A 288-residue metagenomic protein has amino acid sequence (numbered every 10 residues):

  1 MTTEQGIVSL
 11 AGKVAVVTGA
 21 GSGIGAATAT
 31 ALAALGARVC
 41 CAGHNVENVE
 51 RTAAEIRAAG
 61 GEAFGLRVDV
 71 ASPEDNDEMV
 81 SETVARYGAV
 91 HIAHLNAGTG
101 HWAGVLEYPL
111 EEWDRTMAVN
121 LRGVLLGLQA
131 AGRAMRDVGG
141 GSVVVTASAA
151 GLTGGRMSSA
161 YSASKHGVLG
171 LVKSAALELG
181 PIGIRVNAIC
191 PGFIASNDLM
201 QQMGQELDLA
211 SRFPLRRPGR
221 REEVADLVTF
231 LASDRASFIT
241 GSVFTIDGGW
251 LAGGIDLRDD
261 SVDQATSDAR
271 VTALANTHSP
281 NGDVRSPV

Functional and structural regions predicted by a protein language model:
V14, G21-G23: Conserved glycine-rich cofactor-binding loop
A37-R51: Conserved glycine-rich Rossmann-like NAD(P)H-binding loop of the short-chain dehydrogenase/reductase
G104-V105, E112-D114, L209: Substrate-binding pocket helix/loop in short-chain dehydrogenase/reductase
L128, S164, V172: Active-site helix of classical SDR
R133, L177-E178, S237: Alpha-helical segment proximal to the catalytic Tyr-Lys
S148: Residue(s) in the substrate-gating loop at a strand-loop-helix junction that position the organic substrate next
A188, G204, D208-I239, I246-G248 (+1 more regions): C-terminal helical subdomain
